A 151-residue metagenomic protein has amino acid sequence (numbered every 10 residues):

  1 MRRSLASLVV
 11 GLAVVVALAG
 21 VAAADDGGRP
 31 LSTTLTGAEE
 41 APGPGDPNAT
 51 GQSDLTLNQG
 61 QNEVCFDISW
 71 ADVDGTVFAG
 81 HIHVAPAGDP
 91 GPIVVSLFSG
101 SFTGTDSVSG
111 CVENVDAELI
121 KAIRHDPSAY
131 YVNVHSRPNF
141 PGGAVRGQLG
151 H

Functional and structural regions predicted by a protein language model:
R2-G80, V84-H151: Metal-centered catalytic cores of metalloenzymes
